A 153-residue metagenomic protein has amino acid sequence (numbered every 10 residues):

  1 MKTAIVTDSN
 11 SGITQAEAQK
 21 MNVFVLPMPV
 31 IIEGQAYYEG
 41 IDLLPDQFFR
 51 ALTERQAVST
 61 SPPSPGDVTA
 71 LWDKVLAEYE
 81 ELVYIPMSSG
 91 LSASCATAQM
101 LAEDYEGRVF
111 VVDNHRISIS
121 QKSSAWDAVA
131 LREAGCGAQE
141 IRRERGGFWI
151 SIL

Functional and structural regions predicted by a protein language model:
A4-P63, D67: N-terminal glycine-rich anion-binding loop in soluble enzyme alpha/beta folds
N10-S11, M87, N114-I117: Short, ordered loop/turn segments at secondary-structure junctions
R55-T97: Glycine-rich phosphate- or other oxyanion-binding loops that anchor nucleotides, phosphorylated ligands
E81-S88, F110-D113, D127: Short glycine-rich or small-residue beta-strand-to-loop segments that form or flank ligand, phosphate, metal/Fe-S
M87-E106, S123-W126: Short Gly/Thr/Asp-enriched flexible loops that form oxyanion-binding sites at enzyme active sites
V112-S124: Long, charge-dense
A130-L153: Internal, active-site/partner-interface "lid" segment
